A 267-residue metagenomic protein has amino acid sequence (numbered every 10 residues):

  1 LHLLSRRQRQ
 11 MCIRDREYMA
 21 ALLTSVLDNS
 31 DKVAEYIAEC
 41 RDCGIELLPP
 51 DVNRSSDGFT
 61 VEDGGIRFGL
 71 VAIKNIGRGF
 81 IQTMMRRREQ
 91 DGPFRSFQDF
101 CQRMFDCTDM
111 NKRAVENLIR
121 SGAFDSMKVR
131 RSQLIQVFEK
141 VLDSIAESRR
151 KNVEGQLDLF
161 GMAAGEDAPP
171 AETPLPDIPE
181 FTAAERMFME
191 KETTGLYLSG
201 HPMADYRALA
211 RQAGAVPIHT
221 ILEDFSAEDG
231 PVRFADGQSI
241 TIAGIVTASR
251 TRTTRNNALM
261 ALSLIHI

Functional and structural regions predicted by a protein language model:
L1-H2: Short, well-ordered junction/capping motifs at the entry into regular secondary structure
R6-Q10, R14-L264: Noncatalytic, beta-rich nucleic-acid-contacting surfaces in large DNA/RNA-processing enzymes
I267: Calmodulin-binding IQ motif helices
